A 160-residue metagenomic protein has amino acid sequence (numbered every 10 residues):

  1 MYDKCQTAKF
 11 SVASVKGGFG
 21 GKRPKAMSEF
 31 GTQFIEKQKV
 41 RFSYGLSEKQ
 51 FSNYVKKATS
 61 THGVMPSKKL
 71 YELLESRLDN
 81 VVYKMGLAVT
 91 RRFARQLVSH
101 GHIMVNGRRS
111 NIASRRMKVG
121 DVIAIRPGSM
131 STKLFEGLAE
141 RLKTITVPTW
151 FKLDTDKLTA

Functional and structural regions predicted by a protein language model:
M1-M85, I112-A160: Ferredoxin-like alpha/beta domains used as RNA- or RNAP-binding modules
A88-R91: Beta-rich strand-turn-strand
L97-V98, M117: Short, well-ordered loop/turn sites that connect or cap secondary structure elements
